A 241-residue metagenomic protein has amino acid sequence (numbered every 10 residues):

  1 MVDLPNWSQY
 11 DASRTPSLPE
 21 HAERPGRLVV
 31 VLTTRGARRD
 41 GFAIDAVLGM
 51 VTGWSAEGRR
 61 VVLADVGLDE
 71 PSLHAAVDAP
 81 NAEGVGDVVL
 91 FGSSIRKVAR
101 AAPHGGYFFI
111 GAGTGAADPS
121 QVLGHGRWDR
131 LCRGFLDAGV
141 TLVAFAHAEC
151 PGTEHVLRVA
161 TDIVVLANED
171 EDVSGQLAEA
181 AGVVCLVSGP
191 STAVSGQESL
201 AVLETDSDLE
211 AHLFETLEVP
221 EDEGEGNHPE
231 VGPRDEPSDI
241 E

Functional and structural regions predicted by a protein language model:
M1-V2, V202: Short, aliphatic-rich N-terminal leader segments that are intrinsically disordered or form a weak/amphipathic helix
V2-Q9, H21-D45, A56, R60-D137: P-loop/Walker-type NTP enzyme "switch/lid" segment
Y10-R14: N-terminal pre-P-loop "Q-motif" helix
P19-E20, T52, R133, G175: Surface-exposed alpha-helical segments enriched in charged/polar residues
A43-V47, V51, V173-S174: Short, highly selective alpha-helical patches that border small-molecule cofactor pockets in redox/cofactor-processing
V51, S55, L157: Gly/Ala-rich phosphate-binding loop of Rossmann-like dinucleotide-binding domains, activating on the conserved
Q121-D222: Conserved catalytic-core segment of NTP-binding enzymes
L217-E241: Long, low-complexity, intrinsically disordered segments
